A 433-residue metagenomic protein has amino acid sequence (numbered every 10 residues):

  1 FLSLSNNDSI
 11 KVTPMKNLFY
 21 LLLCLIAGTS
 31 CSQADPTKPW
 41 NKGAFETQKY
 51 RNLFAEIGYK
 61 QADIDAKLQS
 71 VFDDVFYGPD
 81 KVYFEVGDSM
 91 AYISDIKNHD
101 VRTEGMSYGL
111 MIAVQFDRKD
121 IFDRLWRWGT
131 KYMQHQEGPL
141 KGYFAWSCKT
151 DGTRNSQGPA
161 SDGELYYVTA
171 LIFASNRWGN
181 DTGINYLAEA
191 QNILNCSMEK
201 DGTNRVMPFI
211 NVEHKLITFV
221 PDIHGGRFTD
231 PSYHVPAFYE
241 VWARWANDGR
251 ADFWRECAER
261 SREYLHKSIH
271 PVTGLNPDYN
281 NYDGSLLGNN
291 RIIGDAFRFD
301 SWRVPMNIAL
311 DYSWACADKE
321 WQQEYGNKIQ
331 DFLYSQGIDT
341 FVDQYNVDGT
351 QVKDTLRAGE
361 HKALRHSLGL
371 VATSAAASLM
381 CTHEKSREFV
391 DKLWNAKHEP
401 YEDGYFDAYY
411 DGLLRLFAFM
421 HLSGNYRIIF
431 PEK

Functional and structural regions predicted by a protein language model:
K11-L18: Positively charged n-region of N-terminal signal peptides that target proteins for export
L18-I26: Sec-dependent N-terminal signal peptides
G28-D35: Bacterial Sec-dependent signal peptides at the C-terminal "C-region" and cleavage site
D35-S70, Y77, H99-T103, K141-G142 (+4 more regions): Extended ligand-binding clefts on enzyme/binding-domain cores
L53, D65-G105, A113-H135, P139-S156: Internal amphipathic alpha-helical repeat/solenoid segments
H99-M106, T153-W178: Aromatic-rich carbohydrate-recognition surfaces in CAZymes
L110-D117, Y166-R177, A237-R244, M306-S313 (+2 more regions): Short glycine/serine- and small hydrophobic-enriched flexible loop segments
